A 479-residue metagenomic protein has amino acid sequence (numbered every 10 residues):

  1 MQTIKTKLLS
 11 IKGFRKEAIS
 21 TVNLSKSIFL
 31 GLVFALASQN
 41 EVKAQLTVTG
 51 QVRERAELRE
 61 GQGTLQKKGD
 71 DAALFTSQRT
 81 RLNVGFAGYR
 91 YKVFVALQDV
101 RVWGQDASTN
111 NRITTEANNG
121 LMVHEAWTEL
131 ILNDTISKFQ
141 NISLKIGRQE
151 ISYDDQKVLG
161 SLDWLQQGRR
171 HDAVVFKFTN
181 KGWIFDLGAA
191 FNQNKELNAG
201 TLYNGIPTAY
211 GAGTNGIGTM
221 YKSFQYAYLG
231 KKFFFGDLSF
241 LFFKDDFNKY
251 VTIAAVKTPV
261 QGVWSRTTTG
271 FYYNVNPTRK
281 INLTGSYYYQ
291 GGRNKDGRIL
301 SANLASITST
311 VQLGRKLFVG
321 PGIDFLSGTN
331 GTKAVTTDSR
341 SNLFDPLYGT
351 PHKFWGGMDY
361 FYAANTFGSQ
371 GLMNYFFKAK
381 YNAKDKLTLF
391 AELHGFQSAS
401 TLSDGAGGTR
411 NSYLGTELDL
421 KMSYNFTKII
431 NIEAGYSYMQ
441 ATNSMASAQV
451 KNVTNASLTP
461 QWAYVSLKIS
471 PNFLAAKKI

Functional and structural regions predicted by a protein language model:
M1-N23: N-terminal secretory signal peptides that target proteins for export/translocation
F29-K43: C-terminal segment of classical bacterial N-terminal signal peptides
K43-G63, K92-V95, L144, G236-D237: Transmembrane beta-strand segments of Gram-negative outer membrane beta-barrel proteins
T47, L74, I131-L144, L162-A334 (+5 more regions): Signature for the C-terminal beta-barrel architecture of outer-membrane proteins
R55-R59, V93, V100-G104, Q149-Y153 (+9 more regions): Structural signature of outer-membrane beta-barrel domains
Q66-Q78, G88-Q140, K157-G160, Y210-G211 (+5 more regions): Surface-exposed loop and membrane-interface regions of Gram-negative outer-membrane beta-barrel proteins
V319-G320, F325-L418: C-terminal structural cap/anchor segments
S457-I479: Outer-membrane beta-barrel "beta-signal"
